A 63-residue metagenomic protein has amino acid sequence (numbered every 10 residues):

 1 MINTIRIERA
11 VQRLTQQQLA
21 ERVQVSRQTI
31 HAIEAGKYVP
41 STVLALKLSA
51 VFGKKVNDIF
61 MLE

Functional and structural regions predicted by a protein language model:
N3-R22: Short basic helix-loop element that most often maps to the first helix and adjoining turn of HTH DNA-binding modules
Q18, T29, D58: Residues in the helix-turn-helix
V25-Y38: Recognition helix of helix-turn-helix/homeodomain-like DNA-binding domains that insert into the DNA major groove
V43-D58: DNA major-groove recognition helix of helix-turn-helix/homeodomain DNA-binding modules
F60-E63: Short amphipathic recognition helices of helix-turn-helix/homeodomain-type DNA-binding modules
